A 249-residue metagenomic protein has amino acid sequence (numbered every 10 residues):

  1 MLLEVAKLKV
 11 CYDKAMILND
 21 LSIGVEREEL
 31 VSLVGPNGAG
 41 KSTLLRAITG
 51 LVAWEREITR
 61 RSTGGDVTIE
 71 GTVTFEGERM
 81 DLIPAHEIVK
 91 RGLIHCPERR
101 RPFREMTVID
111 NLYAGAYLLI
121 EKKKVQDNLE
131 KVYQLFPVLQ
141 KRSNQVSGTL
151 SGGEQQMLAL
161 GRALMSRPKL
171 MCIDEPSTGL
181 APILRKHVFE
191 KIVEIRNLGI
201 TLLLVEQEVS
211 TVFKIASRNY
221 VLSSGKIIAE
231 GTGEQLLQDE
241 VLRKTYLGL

Functional and structural regions predicted by a protein language model:
L2-L249: Glycine-rich phosphate-binding loops of nucleotide-dependent enzymes
